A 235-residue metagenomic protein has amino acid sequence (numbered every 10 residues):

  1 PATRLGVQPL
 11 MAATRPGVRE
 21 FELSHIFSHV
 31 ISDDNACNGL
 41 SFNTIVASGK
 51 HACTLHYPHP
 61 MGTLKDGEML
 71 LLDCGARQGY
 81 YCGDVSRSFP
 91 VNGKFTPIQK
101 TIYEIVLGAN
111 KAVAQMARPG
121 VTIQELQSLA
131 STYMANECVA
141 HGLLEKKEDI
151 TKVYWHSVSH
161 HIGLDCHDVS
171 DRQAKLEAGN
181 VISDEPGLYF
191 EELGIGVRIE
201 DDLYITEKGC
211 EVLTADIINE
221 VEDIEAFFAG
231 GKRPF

Functional and structural regions predicted by a protein language model:
P1-F235: Active-site neighborhoods and metal-handling regions in enzymes and metal-associated proteins
